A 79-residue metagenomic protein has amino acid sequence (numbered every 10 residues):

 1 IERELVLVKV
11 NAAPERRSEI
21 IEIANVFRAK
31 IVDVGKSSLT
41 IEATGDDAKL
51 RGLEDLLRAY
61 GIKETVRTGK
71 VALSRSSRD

Functional and structural regions predicted by a protein language model:
I1-D79: Long, contiguous binding/interaction regions
